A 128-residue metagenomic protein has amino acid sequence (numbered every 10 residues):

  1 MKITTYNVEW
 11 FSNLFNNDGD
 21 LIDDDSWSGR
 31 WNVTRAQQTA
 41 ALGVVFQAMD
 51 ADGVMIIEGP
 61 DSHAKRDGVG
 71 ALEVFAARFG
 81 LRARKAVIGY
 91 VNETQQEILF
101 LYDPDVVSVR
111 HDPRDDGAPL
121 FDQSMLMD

Functional and structural regions predicted by a protein language model:
M1-E97: N-terminal, active-site-proximal structural segment of metallo-dependent hydrolase catalytic domains
V8, A77, Y102-P104, Q123: Intrinsically disordered, low-complexity regions enriched in small/polar residues
W10, P60, D105, P113-R114: A mature extracytoplasmic/lumenal domain signature
G19-D23, R114-P119: Short intrinsically disordered coil segments
G68-A71, D112-A118: "Short basic amphipathic alpha-helical interaction patches in structured regions
A77-A83, V106-D115: Short, Lys/Arg-enriched charge-dense amphipathic segments
E93-P113: Conserved beta strand-loop-helix elements of the APE1-like EEP
D116-D128: Active-site catalytic loop in hydrolytic enzyme cores
